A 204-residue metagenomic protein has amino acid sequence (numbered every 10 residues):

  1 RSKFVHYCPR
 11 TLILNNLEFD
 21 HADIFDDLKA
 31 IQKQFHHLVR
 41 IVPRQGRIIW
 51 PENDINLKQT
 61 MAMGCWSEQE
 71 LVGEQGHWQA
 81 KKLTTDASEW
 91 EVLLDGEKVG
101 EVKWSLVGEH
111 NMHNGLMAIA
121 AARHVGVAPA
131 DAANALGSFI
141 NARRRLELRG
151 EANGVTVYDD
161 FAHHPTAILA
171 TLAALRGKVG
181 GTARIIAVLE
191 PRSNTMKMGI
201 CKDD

Functional and structural regions predicted by a protein language model:
R1, V157-H163: Switch II (G3) loop of P-loop NTPases
R1-S2, A135, V188-E190: Extended, compositionally biased low-complexity polar/Lys-Gly-rich tracts and adjacent boundary/linker regions are
S2, F35, D204: Acidic, amphipathic alpha-helical patches
V5-V157, T182: Acidic, Mg2+-coordinating active-site environments of NTP-dependent enzymes
D20, E109-H110, H163-H164, S193-M196: Glycine-/small-residue-rich active-site loops that bind phosphorylated ligands and cofactors
K29, A162-P165: Generic alpha-helical secondary structure signal
N141-R144, P165-D204: Active-site beta-alpha connecting loops in nucleotide-dependent enzymes
